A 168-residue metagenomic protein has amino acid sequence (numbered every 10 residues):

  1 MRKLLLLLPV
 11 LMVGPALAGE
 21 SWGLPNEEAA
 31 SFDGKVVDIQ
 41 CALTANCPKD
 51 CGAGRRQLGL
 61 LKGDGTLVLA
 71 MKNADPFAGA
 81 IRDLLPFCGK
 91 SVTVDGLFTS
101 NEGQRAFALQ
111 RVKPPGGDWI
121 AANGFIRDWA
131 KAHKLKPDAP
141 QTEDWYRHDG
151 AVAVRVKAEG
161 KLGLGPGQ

Functional and structural regions predicted by a protein language model:
L5-P15: Bacterial N-terminal signal peptides
G19-Q168: OB-fold and OB-like single-stranded nucleic-acid-recognition modules and their adjacent interaction interfaces
